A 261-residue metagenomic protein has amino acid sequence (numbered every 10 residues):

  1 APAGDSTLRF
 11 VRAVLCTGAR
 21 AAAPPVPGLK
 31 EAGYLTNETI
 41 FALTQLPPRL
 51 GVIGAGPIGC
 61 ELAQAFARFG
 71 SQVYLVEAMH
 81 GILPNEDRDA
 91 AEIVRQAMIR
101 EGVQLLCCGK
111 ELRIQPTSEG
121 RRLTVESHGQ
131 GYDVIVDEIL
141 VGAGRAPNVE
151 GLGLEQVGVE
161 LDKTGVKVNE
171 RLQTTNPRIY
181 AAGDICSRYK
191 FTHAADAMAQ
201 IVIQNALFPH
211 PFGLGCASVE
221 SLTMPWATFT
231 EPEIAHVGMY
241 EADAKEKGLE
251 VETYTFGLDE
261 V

Functional and structural regions predicted by a protein language model:
P2-G33, R49: Glycine/serine-rich phosphate-binding loop and adjoining beta1-alpha1 elements at the start of nucleotide-handling
A3-R12, G129-E138, T175-N176: Core beta-strand elements of the Rossmann-like FAD/NAD(P) dinucleotide-binding domain in flavoenzyme oxidoreductases
V14, G18-A19, S127, L140 (+1 more regions): Short glycine-/small-residue-rich Rossmann-like dinucleotide-binding loops
T17, T36-E38, C107-G109, K163 (+1 more regions): Short loop/edge segments at beta-strand edges and connector loops that shape dinucleotide/nucleotide cofactor-binding
R20-A22, E160-D162, P209-T223, L249-Y254: A short alpha-helix-loop-beta-strand transition element characteristic of N-terminal alpha/beta dinucleotide-binding
K30-P47, D133-G213: FAD-site-proximal beta/loop scaffold in flavoenzymes
F41-A42, P47-G51, P57-G131, R188-D196 (+1 more regions): Rossmann-like dinucleotide-binding cores of NAD(P)H-dependent redox enzymes
K245-V261: Cytosolic Rossmann-like ligand/nucleotide-binding regulatory domains
